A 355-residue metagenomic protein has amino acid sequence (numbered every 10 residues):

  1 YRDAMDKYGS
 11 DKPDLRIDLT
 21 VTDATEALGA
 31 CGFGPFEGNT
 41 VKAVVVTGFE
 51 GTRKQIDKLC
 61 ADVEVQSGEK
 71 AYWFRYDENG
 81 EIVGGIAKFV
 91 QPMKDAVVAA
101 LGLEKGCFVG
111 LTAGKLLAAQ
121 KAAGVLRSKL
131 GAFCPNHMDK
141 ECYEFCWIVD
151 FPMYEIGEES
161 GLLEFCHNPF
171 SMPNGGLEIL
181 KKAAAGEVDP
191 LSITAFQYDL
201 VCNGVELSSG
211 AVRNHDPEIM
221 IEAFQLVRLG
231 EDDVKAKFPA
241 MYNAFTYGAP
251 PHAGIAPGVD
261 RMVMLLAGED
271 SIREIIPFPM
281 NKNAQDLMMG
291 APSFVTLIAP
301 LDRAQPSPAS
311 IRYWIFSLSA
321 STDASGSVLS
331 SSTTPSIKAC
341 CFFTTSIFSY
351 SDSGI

Functional and structural regions predicted by a protein language model:
Y1-V295, P300: Structured aminoacyl-transfer and RNA-binding surfaces used for tRNA recognition/handling in the translation apparatus
T296, R303, S307-S353: Low-acidity, Ser/Thr- and Arg-rich intrinsically disordered low-complexity segments
